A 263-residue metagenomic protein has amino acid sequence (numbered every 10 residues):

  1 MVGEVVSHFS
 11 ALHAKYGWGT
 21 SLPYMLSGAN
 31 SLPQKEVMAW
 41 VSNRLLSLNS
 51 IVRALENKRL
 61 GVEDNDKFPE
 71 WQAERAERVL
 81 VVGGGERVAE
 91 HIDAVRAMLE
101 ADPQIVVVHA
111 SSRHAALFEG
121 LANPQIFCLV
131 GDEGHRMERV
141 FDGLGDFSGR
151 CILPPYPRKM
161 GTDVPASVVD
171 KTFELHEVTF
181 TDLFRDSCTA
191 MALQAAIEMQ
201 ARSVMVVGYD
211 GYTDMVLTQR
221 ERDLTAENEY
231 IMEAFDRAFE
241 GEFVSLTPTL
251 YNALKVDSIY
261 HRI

Functional and structural regions predicted by a protein language model:
V2-I263: Metal-ion/cofactor- or nucleotide/acyl-coenzyme-handling active-site neighborhoods
